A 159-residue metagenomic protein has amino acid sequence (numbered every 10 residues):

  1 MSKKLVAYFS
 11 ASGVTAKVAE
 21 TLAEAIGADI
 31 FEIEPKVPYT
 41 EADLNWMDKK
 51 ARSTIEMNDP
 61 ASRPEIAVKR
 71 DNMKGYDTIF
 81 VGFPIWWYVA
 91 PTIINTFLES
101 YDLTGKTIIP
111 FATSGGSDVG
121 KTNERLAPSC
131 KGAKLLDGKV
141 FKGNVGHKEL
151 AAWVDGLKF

Functional and structural regions predicted by a protein language model:
M1-T78, Y88-A90, N95-E99, K148-F159: N-terminal beta1-alpha1-beta2 submodule of the flavodoxin-like/Rossmannoid cofactor-binding fold
I26-A28, K106, A133: A structural micro-motif
S53, K106-T107: P-loop/Walker A phosphate-binding loop and immediately adjacent motor/lid segment at beta-alpha junctions
M73-K74, E99-G105, S129-C130: Short, conserved loop/helix-junction motifs that constitute active-site signature segments in enzyme catalytic cores
F83-P84: Glycine-rich, N-terminal phosphate-binding loop of Rossmann-like dinucleotide-binding domains
W87-Y88, G116: Acidic catalytic loop of the alpha/beta-hydrolase fold
I109-V145: Short, glycine-/small-residue-rich phosphate/pyrophosphate-handling segment
